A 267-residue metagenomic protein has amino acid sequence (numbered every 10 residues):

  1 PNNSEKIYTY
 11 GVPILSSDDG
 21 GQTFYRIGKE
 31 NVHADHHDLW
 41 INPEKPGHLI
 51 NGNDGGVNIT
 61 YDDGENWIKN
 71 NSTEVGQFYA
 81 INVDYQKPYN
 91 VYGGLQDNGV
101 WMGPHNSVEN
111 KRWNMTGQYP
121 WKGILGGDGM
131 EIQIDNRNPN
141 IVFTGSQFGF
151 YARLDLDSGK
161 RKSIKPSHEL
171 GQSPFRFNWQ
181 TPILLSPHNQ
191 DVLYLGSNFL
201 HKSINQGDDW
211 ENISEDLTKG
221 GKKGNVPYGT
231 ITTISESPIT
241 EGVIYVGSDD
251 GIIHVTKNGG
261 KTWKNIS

Functional and structural regions predicted by a protein language model:
P1-S267: Beta-propeller blade termini and top-face loops
